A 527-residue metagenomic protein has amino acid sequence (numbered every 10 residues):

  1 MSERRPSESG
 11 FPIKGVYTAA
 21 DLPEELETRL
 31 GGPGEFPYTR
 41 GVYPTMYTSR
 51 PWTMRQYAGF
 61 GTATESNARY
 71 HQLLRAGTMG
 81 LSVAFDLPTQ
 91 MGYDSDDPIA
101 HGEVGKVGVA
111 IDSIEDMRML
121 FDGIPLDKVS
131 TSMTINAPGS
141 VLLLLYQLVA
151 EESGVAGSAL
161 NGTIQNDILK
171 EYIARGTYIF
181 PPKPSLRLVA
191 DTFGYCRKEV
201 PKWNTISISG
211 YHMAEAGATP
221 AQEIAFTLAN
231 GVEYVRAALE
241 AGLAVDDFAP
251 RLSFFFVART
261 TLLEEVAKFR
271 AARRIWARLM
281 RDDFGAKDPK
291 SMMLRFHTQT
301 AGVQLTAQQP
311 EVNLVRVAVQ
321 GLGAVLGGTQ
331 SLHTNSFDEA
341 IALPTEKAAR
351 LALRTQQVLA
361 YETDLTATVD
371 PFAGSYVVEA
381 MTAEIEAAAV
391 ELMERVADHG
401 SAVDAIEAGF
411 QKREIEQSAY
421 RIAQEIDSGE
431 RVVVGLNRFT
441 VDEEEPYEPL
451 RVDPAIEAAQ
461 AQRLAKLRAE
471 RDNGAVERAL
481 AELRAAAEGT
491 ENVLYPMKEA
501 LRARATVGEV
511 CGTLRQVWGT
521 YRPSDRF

Functional and structural regions predicted by a protein language model:
M1-R259, E264-E265, D283, K290-H297 (+3 more regions): Catalytic alpha/beta active-site cores
E3-E24, G32-Y38, L87, T345-E346 (+2 more regions): Flexible, glycine-rich loop/tail regions that form catalytic "lids" or insertion modules at the edges of active sites
R50, D96-I99, L169-E171, S207-G210 (+9 more regions): Short acidic (Asp/Glu) and glycine-rich catalytic loops that position anionic groups and cofactors
M79, D122-L126, E151-A156, A190-K202 (+14 more regions): Generic secondary-structure signature for well-ordered alpha-helical cores
H101-K106, K170-F180, M213-A218, F256-T261 (+6 more regions): Short beta-alpha connecting loops at secondary-structure transitions that line or flank enzyme active sites
D112, S130, I135-P138, A150-E152 (+10 more regions): Phosphate/diphosphate-binding loops
L142, G231-Y234, F254-M280, F296-E311 (+7 more regions): Extended, hydrophobic alpha-helical segments in both membrane/secreted and soluble proteins
A244-F248, A286-T300, Q308-F337, P344-V369 (+4 more regions): Flexible glycine/proline-rich, aromatic-decorated loop/lid segments
